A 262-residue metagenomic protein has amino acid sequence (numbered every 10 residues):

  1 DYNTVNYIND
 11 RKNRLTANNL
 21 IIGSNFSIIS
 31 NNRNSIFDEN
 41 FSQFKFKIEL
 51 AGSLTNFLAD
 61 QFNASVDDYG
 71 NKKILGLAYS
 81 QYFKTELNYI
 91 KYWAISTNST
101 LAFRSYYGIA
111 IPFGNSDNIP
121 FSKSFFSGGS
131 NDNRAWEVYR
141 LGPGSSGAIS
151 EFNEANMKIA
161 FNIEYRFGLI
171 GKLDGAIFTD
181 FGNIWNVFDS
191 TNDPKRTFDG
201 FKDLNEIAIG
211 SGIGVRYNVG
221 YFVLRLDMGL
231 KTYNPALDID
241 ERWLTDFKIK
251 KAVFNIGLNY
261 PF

Functional and structural regions predicted by a protein language model:
D1-F167, F178-F181, W185-F188, N192-K195: C-terminal outer-membrane beta-barrel translocator/porin domains of Gram-negative envelope proteins and their
E39-F41, S96-T100, I170-K172, V219-V223 (+1 more regions): Strand-connecting loop/turn motifs
Q81, I207, K250: Short acidic-hydrophobic sequence patches enriched in Asp/Glu that either
I159-F167, L173-I177, F181, A208-V219 (+1 more regions): Conserved C-terminal beta-signal and adjacent last beta-strands/turns of outer-membrane beta-barrel proteins
F181, K231-A252, I256: C-terminal/domain-terminus segments
P194-W243, F262: C-terminal structured "cap/appendage" subdomains that terminate the fold
Y217-G220, K248-F262: Outer-membrane beta-barrel "beta-signal"
